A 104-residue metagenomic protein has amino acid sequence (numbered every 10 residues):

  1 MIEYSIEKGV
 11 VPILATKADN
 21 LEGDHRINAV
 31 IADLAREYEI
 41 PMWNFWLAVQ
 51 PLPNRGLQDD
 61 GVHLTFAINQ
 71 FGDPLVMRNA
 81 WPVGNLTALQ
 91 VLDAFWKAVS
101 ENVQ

Functional and structural regions predicted by a protein language model:
M1-V30: Active-site segments of SGNH/GDSL-like serine hydrolases that catalyze O-acetyl group transfer/hydrolysis on lipids
D19-Q104: Catalytic His-Asp segment of secreted/periplasmic serine-dependent ester chemistry enzymes
